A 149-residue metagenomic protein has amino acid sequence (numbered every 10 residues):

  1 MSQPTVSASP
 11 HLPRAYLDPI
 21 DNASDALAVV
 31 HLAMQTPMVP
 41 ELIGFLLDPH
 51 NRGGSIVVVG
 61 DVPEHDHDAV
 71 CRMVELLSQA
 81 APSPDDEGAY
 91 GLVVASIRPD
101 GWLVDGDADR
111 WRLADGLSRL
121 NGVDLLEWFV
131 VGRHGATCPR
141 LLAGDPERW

Functional and structural regions predicted by a protein language model:
M1-W149: Polybasic/polar functional segments that serve as interface/processing modules
